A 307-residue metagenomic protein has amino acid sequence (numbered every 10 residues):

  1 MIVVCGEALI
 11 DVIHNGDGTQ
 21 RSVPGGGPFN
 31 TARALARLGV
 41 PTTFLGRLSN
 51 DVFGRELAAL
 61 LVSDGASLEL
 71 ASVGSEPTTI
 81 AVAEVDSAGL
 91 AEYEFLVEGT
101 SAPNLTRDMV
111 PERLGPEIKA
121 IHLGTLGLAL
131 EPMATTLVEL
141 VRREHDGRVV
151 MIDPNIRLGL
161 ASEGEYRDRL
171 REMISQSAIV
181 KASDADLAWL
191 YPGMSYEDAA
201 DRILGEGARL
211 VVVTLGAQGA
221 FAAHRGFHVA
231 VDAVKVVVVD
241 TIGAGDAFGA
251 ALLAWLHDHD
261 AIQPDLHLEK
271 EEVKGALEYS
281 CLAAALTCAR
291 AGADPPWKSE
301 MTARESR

Functional and structural regions predicted by a protein language model:
M1-G16: Positively charged, low-complexity intrinsically disordered leader regions
M1-V3, L60-V62, L68-L70, S87-H228 (+1 more regions): Ribokinase/PfkB-type carbohydrate-kinase core domain
E7, R47-N50, N155: Cofactor-binding loop segments of dinucleotide-utilizing enzymes, especially the Rossmann-like FAD- and NAD(P)+-binding
A8, G27, L126, P154 (+1 more regions): Active-site metal-binding loops of divalent metal-dependent hydrolases
V12-I13, E94, E131, L190 (+3 more regions): Residues that scaffold the ATP/ADP-binding catalytic core of kinase and kinase-like folds
N15-L90, E98-A102: Substrate-binding N-lobe of the ribokinase-like
M194-R307: Conserved phosphate-binding/catalytic region of the ribokinase-like
